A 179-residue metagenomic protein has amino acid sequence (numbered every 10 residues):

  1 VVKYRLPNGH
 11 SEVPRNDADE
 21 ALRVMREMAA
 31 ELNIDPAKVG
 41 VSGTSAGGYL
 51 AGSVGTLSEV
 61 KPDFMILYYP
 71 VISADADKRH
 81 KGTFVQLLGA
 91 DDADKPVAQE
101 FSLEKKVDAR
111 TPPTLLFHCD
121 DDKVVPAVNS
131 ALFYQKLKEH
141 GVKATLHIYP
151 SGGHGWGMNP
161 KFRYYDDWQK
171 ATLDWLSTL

Functional and structural regions predicted by a protein language model:
V2-P36, P160-D166: Catalytic nucleophile-loop/oxyanion-hole region of alpha/beta-hydrolase and closely related hydrolase-like folds
K3, S42, I66-Y69, F117 (+1 more regions): Alpha/beta-hydrolase-fold catalytic nucleophile elbow
E20-K81, A98, L103: Primarily recognizes the serine-hydrolase "nucleophile elbow" in alpha/beta-hydrolase and SGNH/GDSL folds
R79-P96: A catalytic-pocket lid/entrance helix-loop region that shapes and gates access to the active site across common
D91-K106, T111-P112: Active-site nucleophile elbow and catalytic-triad environment of alpha/beta-hydrolase enzymes
R110, L115-H118, D122: Short beta-strand/loop motif that positions the catalytic acidic residue of the alpha/beta-hydrolase fold
K123-L132: Conserved alpha/beta-hydrolase "acid-adjacent" motif
A131-L179: C-terminal catalytic histidine-bearing segment of alpha/beta-hydrolase fold enzymes
